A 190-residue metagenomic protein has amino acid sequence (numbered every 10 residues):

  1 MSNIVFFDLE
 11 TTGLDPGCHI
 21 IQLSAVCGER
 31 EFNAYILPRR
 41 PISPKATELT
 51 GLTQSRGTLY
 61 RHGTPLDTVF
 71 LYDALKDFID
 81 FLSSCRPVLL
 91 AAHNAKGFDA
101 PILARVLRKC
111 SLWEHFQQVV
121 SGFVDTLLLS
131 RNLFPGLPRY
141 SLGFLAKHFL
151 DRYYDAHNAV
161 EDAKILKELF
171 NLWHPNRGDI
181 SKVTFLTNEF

Functional and structural regions predicted by a protein language model:
M1-R108, L112, Q117, R139-Y140 (+2 more regions): Conserved non-catalytic scaffold segment of RNase H-like nuclease domains
F7, V124, E161: Active-site flanking residues adjacent to catalytic metal/cofactor-binding acidic residues
P101, L127, K164: Active-site phosphate/pyrophosphate-handling residues
V106-C110, N132, H148, L169-N176: Active-site catalytic microenvironments for nucleophilic, acid-base chemistry
F123-L137: Short alpha-helix plus adjacent loop in nuclease-associated cores
L137-Y140, A156, R177-S181: Short, structured loop/turn "capping" segments at alpha-beta junctions
N158-N171: Acidic, divalent-metal-coordinating active-site segment for phosphoryl/phosphodiester hydrolysis, typified by short
E168-F190: Acidic two-metal-ion nuclease catalytic site recognized across multiple nuclease folds, prominently DnaQ/RNase D-T
